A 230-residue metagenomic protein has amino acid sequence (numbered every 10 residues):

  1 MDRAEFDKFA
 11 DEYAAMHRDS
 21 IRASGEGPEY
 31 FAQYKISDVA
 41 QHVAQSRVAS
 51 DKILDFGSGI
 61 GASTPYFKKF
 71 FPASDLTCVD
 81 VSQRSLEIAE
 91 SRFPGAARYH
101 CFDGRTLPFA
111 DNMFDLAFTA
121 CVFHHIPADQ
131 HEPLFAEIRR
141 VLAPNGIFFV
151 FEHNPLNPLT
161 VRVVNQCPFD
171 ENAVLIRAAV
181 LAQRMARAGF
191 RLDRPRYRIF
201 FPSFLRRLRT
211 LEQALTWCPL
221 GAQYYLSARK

Functional and structural regions predicted by a protein language model:
M1-I21: N-terminal, positively charged/glycine-rich alpha-helical extensions of SAM-dependent methyltransferases
F31-A49, Y66: Conserved alpha-helix/loop element of class I SAM-dependent methyltransferases that forms part of the SAM/SAH-binding
L54, I60-T106: Class I SAM-dependent methyltransferase SAM/SAH-binding core
R105-L116: A short acidic, Gly/Pro-enriched loop at the edge of an enzyme's catalytic core that lines a small-molecule cofactor
E132-P144: A short glycine-rich, Lys/Arg-flanked "PGG" loop and its adjoining helix->strand segment in the class I
N145-E152: Conserved beta-strand signature within the Rossmann-like core of class I S-adenosyl-L-methionine
N154-E171: Short, glycine-/aromatic-enriched active-site segment of Class I SAM-dependent methyltransferases
A173-G189, P195: Short alpha-helix
